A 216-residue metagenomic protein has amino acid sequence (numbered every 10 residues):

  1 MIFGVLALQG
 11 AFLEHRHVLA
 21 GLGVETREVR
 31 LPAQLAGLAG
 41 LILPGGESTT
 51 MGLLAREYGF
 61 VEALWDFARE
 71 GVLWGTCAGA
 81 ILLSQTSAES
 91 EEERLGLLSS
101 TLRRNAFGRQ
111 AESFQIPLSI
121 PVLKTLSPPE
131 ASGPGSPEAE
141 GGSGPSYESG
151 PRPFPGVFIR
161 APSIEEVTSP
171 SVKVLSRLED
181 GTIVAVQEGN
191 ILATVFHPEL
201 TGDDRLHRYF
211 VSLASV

Functional and structural regions predicted by a protein language model:
M1, V24, G71, E93 (+4 more regions): A structural micro-motif
M1-E57, A63-D66, V72, L126-S146 (+2 more regions): N-terminal beta1-alpha1 cap of cysteine-dependent amidohydrolase-like domains
A11-F12, R30, G79, S163 (+1 more regions): Short, polar loop motifs at secondary-structure junctions
F12, L35, L82, E89 (+3 more regions): Flexible, glycine-rich phosphate/dinucleotide-binding loops and adjacent beta-alpha linkers at cofactor/substrate
L31-Q34, S99-T101, D180: Short, acidic/turn-prone active-site loops that include or flank metal/cofactor- and phosphate-binding residues
L43, G75, T194: Redox-cofactor binding/interface segments in oxidoreductases and associated redox assembly factors
S48-V122, P129: Cysteine-nucleophile active-site neighborhood
R104-E112, I116-V216: Amide-donor transfer/coupling interface in amidating biosynthetic enzymes
